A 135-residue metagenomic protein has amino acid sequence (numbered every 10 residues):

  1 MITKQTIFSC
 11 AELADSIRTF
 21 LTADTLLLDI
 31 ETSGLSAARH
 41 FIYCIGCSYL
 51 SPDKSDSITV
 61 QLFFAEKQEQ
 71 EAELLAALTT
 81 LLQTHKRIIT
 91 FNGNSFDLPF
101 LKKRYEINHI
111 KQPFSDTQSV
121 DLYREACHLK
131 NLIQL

Functional and structural regions predicted by a protein language model:
M1-D24: N-terminal accessory regions of nucleic-acid-interacting proteins
A14-R18, L35, L78-T79, N108-H109: Short, flexible, glycine/charge-rich loop motifs used to bind or transfer phosphoryl groups or to couple energy/partner
D24-S33: Two-metal-ion RNase H-like nuclease active-site motif
T32, S36-S51, V60: RNase H-like nuclease fold core
S51-P52, E69: Short, charged/polar surface micro-motifs in flexible loops or helix N-caps
S57-Q134: Conserved DEDDh/DEDDy metal-dependent 3′-5′ exonuclease domain
